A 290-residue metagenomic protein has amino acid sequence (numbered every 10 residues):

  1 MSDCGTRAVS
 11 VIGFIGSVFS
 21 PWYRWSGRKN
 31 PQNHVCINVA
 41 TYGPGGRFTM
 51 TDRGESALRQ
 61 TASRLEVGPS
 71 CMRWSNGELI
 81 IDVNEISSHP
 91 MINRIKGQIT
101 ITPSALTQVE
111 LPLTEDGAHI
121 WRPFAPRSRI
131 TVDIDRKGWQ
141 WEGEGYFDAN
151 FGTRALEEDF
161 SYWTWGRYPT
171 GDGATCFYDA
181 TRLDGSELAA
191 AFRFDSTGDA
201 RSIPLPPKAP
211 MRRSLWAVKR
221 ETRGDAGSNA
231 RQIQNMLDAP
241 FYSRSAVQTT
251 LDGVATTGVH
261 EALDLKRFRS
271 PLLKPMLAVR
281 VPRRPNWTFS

Functional and structural regions predicted by a protein language model:
M1-S290: Structured soluble/peripheral alpha/beta segments that form catalytic or ligand/cofactor-binding pockets
